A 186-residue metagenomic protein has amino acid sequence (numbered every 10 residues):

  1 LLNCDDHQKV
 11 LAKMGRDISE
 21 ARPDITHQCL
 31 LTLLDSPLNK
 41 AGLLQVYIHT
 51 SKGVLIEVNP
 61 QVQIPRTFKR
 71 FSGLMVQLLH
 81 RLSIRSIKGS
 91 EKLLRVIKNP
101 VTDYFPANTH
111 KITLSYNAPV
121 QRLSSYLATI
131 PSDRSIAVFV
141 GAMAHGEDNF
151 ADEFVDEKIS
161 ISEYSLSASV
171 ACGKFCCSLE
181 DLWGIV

Functional and structural regions predicted by a protein language model:
L1-V120, E180-I185: RNA substrate-binding interface of SAM-dependent RNA methyltransferases
N39, D103-P106, A128-S132, D152: Solvent-exposed alpha-helices and their adjacent loops that cap or buttress functional pockets in soluble metabolic
T67, P100, R122-L123, D148-N149 (+1 more regions): Helix N-cap and loop-to-helix transition residues
F71, I97, L114-S124, A128-E147: Long, charge-patterned amphipathic alpha-helical coiled-coil/hairpin "stalk" segments used as oligomerization
N108-T109, R134, V155-D156: Short, well-ordered alpha-helix to beta-strand connector turns
A144-V186: Structured adenosyl-cofactor binding patch, chiefly the S-adenosyl-L-methionine
